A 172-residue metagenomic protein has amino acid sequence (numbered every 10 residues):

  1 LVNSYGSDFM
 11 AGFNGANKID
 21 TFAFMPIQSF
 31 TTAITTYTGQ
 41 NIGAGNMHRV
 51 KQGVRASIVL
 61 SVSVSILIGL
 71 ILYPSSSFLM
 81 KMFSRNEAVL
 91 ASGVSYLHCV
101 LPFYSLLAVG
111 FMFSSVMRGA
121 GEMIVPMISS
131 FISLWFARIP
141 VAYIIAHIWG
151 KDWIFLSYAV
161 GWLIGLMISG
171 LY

Functional and structural regions predicted by a protein language model:
L1, F22, L70, M112-V116 (+2 more regions): Alpha-helical transmembrane segments of multipass membrane proteins
L1-A16, F22, Q40, F78-E87 (+1 more regions): Helix-terminus/linker motif at the lipid-water interface of multi-pass membrane proteins
M10, K18-T21, L90-A91, V125 (+2 more regions): Residues in flexible loops and secondary-structure boundaries
F13-S76, L107-S129: Small-residue-rich hydrophobic transmembrane alpha-helices
Q28-T31, V100-G119, V125-L134, V141 (+1 more regions): Short runs within selected transmembrane alpha-helices of multi-pass transporters and secretion channels
T38-F103, I145-Y172: Short alpha-helical transmembrane segments in multi-pass integral membrane proteins
G43, L134-A137: Alpha-helical transmembrane segments of multi-pass membrane proteins
